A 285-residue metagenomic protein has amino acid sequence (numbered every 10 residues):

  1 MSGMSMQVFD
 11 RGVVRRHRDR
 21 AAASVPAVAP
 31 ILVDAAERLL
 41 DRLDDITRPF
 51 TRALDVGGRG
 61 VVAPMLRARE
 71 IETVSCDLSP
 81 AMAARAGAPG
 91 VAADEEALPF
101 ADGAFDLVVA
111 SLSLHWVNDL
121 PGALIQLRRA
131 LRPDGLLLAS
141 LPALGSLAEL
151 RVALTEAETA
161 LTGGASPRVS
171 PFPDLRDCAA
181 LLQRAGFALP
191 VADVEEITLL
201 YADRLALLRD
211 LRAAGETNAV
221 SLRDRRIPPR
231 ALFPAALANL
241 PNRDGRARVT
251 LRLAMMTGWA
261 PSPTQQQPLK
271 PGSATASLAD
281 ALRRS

Functional and structural regions predicted by a protein language model:
S2-R48: Class I SAM-dependent methyltransferase Rossmann-like catalytic core, especially the SAM/SAH-binding loop
D41-A101, L107, P121-I125: Class I SAM-dependent methyltransferase SAM/SAH-binding core
R48, N118, R132: Short conserved AdoMet
A93, S111, S140-L141: Structural motif
L112-W116: Short catalytic micro-motifs in class I SAM-dependent methyltransferases
P121-L136: A short glycine-rich, Lys/Arg-flanked "PGG" loop and its adjoining helix->strand segment in the class I
L138-A206, A214-I227: Conserved catalytic/acceptor-binding region of the Class I
A185, L205-S285: C-terminal lobe and adjacent flexible extensions of AdoMet/dcAdoMet transferase-like proteins
